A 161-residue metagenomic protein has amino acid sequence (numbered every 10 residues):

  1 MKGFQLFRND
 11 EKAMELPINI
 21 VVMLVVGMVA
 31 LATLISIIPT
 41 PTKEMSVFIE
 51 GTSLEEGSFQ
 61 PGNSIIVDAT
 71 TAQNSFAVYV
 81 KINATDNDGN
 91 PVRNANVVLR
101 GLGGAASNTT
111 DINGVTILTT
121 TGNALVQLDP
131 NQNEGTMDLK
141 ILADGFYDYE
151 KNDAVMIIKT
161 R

Functional and structural regions predicted by a protein language model:
M1-K12: N-terminal leader/signal peptides at the extreme start of proteins
K12-I37: N-terminal single-pass transmembrane signal-anchor helix
P41-G62: Proline/serine/threonine-rich low-complexity linkers at boundaries of modular beta-sandwich domains
V67-G89: Beta-strand-rich structural segments
S75-F76, N96-T109: Short amphipathic beta-strand segments in non-cytosolic proteins
T110-V126: Glycine-centered loop-to-beta-strand initiation motif
Q127-Y147: Short, aromatic- and glycine-rich surface loops/edge beta-strands on solvent-exposed regions
D144-K159: Edge beta-strands of extracellular beta-sandwich domains
